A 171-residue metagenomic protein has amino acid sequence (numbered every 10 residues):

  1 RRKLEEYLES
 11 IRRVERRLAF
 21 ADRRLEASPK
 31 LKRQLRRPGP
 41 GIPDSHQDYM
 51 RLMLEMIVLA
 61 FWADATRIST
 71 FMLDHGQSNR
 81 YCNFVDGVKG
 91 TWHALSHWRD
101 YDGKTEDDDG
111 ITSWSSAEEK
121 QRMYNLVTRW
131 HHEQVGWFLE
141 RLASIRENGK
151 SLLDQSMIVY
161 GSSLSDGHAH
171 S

Functional and structural regions predicted by a protein language model:
R1-S171: Ligand-binding pockets and gating/stacking loops
